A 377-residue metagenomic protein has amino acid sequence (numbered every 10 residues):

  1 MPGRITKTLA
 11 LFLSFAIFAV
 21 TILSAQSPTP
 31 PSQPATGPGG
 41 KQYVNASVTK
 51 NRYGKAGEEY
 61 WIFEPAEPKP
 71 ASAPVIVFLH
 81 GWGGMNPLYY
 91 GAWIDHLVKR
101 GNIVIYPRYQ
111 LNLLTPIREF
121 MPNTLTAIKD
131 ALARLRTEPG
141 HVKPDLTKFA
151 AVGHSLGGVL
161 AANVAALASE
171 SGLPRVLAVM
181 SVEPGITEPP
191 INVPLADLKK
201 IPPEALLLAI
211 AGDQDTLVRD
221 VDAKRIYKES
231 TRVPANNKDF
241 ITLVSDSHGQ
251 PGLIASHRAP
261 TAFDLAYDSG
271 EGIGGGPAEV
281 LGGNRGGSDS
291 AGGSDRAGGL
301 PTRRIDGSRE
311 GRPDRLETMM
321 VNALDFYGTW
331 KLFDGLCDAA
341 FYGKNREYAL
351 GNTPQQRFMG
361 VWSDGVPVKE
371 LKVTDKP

Functional and structural regions predicted by a protein language model:
A10-T21: Bacterial N-terminal signal peptides
Q26-A71: N-terminal cap/lid segment of alpha/beta-hydrolase-fold proteins
E67-A71, R118-L156: Gly/Ser-rich "nucleophile elbow"/oxyanion-hole loop immediately N-terminal to the catalytic nucleophile in hydrolases
S72-G81: Short beta-strand element of the alpha/beta-hydrolase
L88-I105: Short amphipathic alpha-helix adjacent to the substrate-entry channel of hydrolases
G158-E170: Short glycine-enriched nucleophile-adjacent loop and the immediately C-terminal alpha-helix near the catalytic center
P174-L253: The feature captures the conserved acid-bearing segment of alpha/beta-hydrolase catalytic domains
Y227-P377: C-terminal catalytic-base region of ester-bond hydrolases, centering on the histidine of the charge-relay
